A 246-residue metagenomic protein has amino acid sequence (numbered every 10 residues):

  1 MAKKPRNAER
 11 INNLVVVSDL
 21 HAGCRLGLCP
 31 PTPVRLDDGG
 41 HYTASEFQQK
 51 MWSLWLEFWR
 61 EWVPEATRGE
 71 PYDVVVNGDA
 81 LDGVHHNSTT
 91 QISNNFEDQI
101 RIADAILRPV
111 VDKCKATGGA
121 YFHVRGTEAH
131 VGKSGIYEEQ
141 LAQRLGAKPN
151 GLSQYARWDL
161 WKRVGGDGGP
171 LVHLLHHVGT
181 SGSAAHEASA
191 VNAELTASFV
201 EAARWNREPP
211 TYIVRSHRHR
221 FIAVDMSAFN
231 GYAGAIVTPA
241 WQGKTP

Functional and structural regions predicted by a protein language model:
M1-D98: N-terminal active-site segment of His-dependent metallophosphoesterases
K4-V15, W161-H173, A228-A233: Beta-strand-turn-beta hairpins that frame and shape the catalytic cleft of phosphate-ester-processing enzymes
N12-L14, P71-V74, A120, P170-V172 (+1 more regions): Structural motif
D19, D79, A103, G126 (+3 more regions): Divalent metal-coordination and catalytic microenvironments
W52-S53, L81-Y155: Active-site neighborhood of divalent metal-dependent phosphoester bond hydrolases
E61-Y72, A105-Y121, R207-P209: A structural motif corresponding to the C-terminal end of an alpha-helix and its immediate exit/capping segment
G132-S189: An acidic, phosphate/nucleotide-engaging active-site surface
D167-P246: Conserved beta-sheet core of the metallophosphoesterase superfamily
